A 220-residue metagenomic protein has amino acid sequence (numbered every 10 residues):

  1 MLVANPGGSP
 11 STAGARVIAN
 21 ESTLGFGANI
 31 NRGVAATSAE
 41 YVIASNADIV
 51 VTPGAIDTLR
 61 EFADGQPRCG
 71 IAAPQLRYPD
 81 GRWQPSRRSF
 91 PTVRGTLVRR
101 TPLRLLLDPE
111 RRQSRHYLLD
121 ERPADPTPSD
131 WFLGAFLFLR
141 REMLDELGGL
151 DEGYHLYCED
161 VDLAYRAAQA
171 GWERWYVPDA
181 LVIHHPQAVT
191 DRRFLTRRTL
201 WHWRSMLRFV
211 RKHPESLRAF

Functional and structural regions predicted by a protein language model:
M1-S22: Acidic donor-binding segment of Leloir-type glycosyltransferases
N20-T37: Glycine-rich, basic loop-to-helix element that forms the pyrophosphate-binding segment of sugar-nucleotide handling
L24, D48-V50, Y154: Acidic metal-phosphate-binding loop of nucleotide-sugar-dependent transferases
V42: Short aromatic/hydrophobic "clamp" motif used to bind/position activated sugar donors
V50-S86: Conserved donor NDP-sugar-binding/catalytic core segment of glycosyltransferases
P91-S129: Short, flexible, basic/aromatic active-site loop/helix in glycosyltransferases
R122-A124, D130-G149, G153-L181: A short, conserved alpha-helix in the catalytic core of glycosyltransferases
C158-F220: Active-site-adjacent helix/loop segment of glycosyltransferases that harbors family-specific signature motifs
